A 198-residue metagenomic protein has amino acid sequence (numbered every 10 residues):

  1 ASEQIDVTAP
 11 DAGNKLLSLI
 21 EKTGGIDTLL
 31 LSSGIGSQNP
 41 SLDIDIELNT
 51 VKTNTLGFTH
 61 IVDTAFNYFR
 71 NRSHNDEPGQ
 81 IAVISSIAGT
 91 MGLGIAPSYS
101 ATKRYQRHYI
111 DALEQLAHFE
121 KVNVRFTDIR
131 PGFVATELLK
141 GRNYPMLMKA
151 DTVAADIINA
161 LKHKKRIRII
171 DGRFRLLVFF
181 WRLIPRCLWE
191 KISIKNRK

Functional and structural regions predicted by a protein language model:
A1-D11: Rossmann-fold cofactor-recognition segment
S32-Q38: Conserved NAD(P)H cofactor-binding loop of Rossmann-fold oxidoreductase domains
N39-K52: Short alpha-helical oligomerization interface
V62, T102-K103: Active-site helix of classical SDR
S86: Residue(s) in the substrate-gating loop at a strand-loop-helix junction that position the organic substrate next
M91-P97, R142: Active-site loop immediately N-terminal to the catalytic Tyr-X3-Lys motif of short-chain dehydrogenase/reductase
D128, K140-V178: C-terminal helical subdomain
